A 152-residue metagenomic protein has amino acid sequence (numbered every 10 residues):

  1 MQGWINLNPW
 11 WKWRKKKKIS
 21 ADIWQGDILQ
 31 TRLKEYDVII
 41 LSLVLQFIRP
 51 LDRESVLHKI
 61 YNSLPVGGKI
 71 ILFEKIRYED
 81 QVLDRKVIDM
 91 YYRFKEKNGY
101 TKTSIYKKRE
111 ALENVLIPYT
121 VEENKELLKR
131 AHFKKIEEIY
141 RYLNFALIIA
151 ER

Functional and structural regions predicted by a protein language model:
M1-T31: Class I SAM-dependent methyltransferase SAM/SAH-binding core
L29-I39: A short acidic, Gly/Pro-enriched loop at the edge of an enzyme's catalytic core that lines a small-molecule cofactor
I39-I40, L128: Hydrophobic beta-strand segment of the Class I
L41-L45, F73: Residues lining the SAM
E54-V66: A short glycine-rich, Lys/Arg-flanked "PGG" loop and its adjoining helix->strand segment in the class I
L64-K75: Conserved beta-strand signature within the Rossmann-like core of class I S-adenosyl-L-methionine
K75-A131: C-terminal alpha-helical "lid/dimerization" subdomain adjacent to the S-adenosyl-L-methionine
K125-R152: Core SAM-dependent methyltransferase catalytic element
